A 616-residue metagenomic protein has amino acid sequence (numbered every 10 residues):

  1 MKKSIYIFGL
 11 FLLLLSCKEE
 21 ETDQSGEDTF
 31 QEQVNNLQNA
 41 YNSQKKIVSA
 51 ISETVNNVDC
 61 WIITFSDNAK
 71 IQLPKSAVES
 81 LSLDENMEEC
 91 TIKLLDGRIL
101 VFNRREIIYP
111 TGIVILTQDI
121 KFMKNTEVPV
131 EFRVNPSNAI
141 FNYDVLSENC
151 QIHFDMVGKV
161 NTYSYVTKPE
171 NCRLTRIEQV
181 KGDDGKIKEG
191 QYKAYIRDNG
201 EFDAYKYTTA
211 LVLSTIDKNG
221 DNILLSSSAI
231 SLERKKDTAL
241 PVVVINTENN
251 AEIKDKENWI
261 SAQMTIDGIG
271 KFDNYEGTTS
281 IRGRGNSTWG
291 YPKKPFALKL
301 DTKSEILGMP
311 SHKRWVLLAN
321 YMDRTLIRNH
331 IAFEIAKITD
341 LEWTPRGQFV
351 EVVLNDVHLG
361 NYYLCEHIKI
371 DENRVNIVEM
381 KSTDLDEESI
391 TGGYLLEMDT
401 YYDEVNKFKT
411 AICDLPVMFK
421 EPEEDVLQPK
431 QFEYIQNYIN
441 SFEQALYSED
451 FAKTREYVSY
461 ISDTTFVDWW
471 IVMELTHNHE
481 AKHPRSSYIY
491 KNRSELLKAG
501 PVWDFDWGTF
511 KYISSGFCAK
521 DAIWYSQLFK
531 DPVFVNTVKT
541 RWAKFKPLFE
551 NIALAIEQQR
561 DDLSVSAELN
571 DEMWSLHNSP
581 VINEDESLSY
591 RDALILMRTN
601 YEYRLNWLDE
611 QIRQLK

Functional and structural regions predicted by a protein language model:
M1-L15: Sec-dependent bacterial lipoprotein signal peptides
L14-Q44, I107, A229: Bacterial Sec-dependent N-terminal signal peptides
S82, E106-P129, V134-S137, K193 (+1 more regions): Short S/T/G/P-enriched beta-strand
C150-E189: Low-complexity "stalk/linker" and mucin-like segments enriched in Ser/Thr/Pro/Ala/Gly
Q191-A204: Extracellular/luminal low-complexity segments enriched in Ser/Thr/Pro
I260-A319: Conserved oxyanion/phosphate-binding beta-strand-loop segments in alpha/beta enzyme cores
G277, S287, Y291-P292, F419-H483 (+2 more regions): Middle-to-C-terminal accessory/interaction subdomains
K299, S304-E305, A319, D340-P345 (+1 more regions): Internal "kinase-insert"/substrate-recognition segments embedded within catalytic cores of ATP-dependent enzymes
